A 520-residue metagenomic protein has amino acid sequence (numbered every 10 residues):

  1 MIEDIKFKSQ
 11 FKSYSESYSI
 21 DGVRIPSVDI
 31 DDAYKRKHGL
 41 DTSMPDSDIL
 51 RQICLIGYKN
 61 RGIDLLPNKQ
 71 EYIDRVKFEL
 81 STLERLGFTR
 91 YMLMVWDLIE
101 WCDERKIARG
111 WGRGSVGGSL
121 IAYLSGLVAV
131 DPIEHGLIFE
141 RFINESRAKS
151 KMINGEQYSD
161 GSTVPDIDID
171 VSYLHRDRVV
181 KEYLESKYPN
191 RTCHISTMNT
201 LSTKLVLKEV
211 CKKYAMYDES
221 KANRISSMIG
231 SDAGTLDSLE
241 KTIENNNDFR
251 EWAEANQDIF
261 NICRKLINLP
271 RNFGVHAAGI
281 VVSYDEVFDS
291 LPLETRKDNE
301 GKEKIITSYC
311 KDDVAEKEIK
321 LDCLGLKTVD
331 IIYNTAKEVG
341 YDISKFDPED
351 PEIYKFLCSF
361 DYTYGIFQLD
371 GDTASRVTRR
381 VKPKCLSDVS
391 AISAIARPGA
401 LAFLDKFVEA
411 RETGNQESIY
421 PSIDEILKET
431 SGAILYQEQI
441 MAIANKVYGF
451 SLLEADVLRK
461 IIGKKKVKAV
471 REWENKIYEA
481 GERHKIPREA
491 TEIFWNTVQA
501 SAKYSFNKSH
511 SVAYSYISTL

Functional and structural regions predicted by a protein language model:
M1-L520: Alpha-helical scaffold/interaction cores of sigma-54-like transcription cofactors and many family A DNA polymerases
